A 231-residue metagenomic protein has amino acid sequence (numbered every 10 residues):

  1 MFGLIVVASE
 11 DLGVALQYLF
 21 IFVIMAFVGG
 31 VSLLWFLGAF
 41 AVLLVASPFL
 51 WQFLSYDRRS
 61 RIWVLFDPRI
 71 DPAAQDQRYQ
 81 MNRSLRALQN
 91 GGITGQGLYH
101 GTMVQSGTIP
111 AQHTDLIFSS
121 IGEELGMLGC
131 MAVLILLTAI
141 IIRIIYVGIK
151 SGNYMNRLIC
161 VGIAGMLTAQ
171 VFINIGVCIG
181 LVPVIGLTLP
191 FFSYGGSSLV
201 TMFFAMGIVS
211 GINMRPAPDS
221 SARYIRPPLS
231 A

Functional and structural regions predicted by a protein language model:
M1-A8, L12-Q52: Hydrophobic alpha-helical segments of polytopic membrane proteins
F2, V6, P48, I163-I173: Alpha-helical transmembrane segments of multi-pass membrane proteins
F2-E10, N90-T94, G122-E123, V182-F192: Transmembrane alpha-helix interface/packing and boundary motifs in multi-pass membrane proteins, characterized by
L16-W35, T102-G129, L187-F203: Interfacial segments of multi-pass membrane proteins
V23-S32, A139-G148, V209-P216: Structural signal for the C-terminal ends of transmembrane alpha-helices and the immediately following loop
G38-M131, G152-N156: Hydrophobic, glycine- and aromatic-enriched re-entrant/interface helices and adjoining loop segments
M127-A169: Hydrophobic transmembrane alpha-helices and their immediate junctions
Q170, N174-A231: A juxtamembrane structural motif centered on a specific transmembrane helix
